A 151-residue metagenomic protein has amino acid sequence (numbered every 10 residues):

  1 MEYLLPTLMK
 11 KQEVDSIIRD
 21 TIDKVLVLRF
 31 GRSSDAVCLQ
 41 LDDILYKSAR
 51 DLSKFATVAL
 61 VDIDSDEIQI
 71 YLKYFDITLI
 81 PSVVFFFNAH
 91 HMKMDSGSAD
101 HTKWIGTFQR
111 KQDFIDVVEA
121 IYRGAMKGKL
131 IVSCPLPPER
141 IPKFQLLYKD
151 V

Functional and structural regions predicted by a protein language model:
M1-L4, L130-V151: Intrinsic disorder/low-complexity signal
E2-L4, D51, A120, K127: Intrinsically disordered, low-complexity, Ser/Thr/Glu/Asp/Lys/Arg-enriched terminal regions and linkers of eukaryotic
L5-K10, L28-R32, A36-D42, Y46-I70 (+1 more regions): Thiol-based oxidoreductase modules, predominantly thioredoxin-like and allied folds used for disulfide exchange
T7-V25: A short beta-strand-turn-helix
D15, Q69-L72: Short hydrophobic/charged patches on amphipathic alpha-helices used for structural packing and interfaces
D20-T21, R29-G31, Q40-D43, Y71-D76 (+2 more regions): Short coil/turn segments at secondary-structure boundaries
V25-R29, A56, G128-L136: Short, flexible/disordered secondary-structure transition segments
T78-P138: Non-catalytic, surface beta->alpha helical segment in thiol-disulfide oxidoreductase systems
